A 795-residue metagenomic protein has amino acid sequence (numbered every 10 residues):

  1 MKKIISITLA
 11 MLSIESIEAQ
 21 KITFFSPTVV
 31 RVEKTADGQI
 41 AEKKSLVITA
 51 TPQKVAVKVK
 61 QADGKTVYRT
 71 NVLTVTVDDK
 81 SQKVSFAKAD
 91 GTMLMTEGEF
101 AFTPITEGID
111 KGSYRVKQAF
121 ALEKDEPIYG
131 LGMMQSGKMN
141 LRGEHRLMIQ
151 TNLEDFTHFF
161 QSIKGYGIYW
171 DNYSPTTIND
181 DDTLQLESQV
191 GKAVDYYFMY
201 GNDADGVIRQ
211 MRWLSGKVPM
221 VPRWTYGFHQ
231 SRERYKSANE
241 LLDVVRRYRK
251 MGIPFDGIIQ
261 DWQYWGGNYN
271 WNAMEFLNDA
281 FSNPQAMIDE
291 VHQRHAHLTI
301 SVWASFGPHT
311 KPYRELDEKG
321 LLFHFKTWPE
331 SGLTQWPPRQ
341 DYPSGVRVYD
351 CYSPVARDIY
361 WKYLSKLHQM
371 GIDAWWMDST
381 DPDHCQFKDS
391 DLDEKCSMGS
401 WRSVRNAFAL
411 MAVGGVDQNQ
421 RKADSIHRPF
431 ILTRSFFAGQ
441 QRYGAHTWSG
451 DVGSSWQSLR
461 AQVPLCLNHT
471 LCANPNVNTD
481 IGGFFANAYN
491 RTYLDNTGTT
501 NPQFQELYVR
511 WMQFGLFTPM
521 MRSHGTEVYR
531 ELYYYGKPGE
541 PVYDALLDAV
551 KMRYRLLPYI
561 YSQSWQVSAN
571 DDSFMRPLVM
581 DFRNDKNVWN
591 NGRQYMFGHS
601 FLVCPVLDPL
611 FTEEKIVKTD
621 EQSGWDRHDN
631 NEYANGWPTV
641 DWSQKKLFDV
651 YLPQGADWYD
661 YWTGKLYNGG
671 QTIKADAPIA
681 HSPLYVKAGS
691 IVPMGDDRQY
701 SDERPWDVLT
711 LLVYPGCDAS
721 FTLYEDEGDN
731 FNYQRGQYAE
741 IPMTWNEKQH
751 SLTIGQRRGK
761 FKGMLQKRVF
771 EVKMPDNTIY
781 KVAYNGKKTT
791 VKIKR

Functional and structural regions predicted by a protein language model:
M1-Q20: Bacterial Sec-dependent N-terminal signal peptides
I22, V32, Y68, V72 (+2 more regions): Short, well-ordered beta-strand segments enriched in hydrophobic/aromatic residues
T23-Y68, P104-E107: A low-complexity, Ser/Thr/Gly/Pro-enriched, surface-exposed linker/loop concept that marks segments flanking
S26, I40-T51, T76-D90, E99 (+1 more regions): Extended Gly/Ser/Thr-rich low-complexity repeat segments, especially those forming or decorating extracellular
K44-V57, H628-N635, Y659-I679, T778-R795: Solvent-exposed beta-strand/loop surfaces of large extracellular or lumenal domains
T66-V67, Q82-K88, D657-D660: Short polybasic amphipathic segments
T92-K674, P678-A680: Catalytic-domain carbohydrate-binding cleft regions of carbohydrate-active enzymes
V686-K787: Accessory, solvent-exposed terminal regions and/or long lumenal/extracellular loops of proteins
